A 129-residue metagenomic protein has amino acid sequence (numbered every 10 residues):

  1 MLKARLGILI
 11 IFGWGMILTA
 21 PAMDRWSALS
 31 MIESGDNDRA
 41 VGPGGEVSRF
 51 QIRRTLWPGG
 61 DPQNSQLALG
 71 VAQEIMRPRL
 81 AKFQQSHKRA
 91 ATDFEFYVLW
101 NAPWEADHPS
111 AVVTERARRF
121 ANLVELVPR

Functional and structural regions predicted by a protein language model:
M1-R5: Positively charged n-region of N-terminal signal peptides that target proteins for export
G7-G15: Bacterial N-terminal signal peptides
T19-D24: Boundary at the C-terminal end of the N-terminal hydrophobic targeting segment
R25-S30, G35: N-terminal module-boundary/linker segments of secreted carbohydrate-active enzymes
S34-A40, A102-V113: Secretory-pathway/luminal and periplasmic proteins that interact with or process carbohydrate-rich
A40-G59, F94-W100: Short, surface-exposed glycine/acidic/tryptophan-bearing loops
F50-T55, L123-R129: Cell-wall glycan
P58-P109, A117-E125: Alpha-helical segment that forms one wall of the substrate-binding/catalytic cleft in peptidoglycan-active domains
